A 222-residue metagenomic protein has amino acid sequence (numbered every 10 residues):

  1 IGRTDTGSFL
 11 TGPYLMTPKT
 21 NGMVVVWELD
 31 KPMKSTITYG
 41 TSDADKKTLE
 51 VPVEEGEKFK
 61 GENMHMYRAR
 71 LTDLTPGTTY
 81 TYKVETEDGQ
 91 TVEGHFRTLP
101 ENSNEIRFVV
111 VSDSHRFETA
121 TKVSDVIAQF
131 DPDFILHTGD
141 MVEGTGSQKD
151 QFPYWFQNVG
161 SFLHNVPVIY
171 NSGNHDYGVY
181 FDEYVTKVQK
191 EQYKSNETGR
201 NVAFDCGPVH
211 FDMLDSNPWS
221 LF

Functional and structural regions predicted by a protein language model:
I1-V110, Q129: Acidic, histidine-bearing metal-coordination/catalytic regions of metal-dependent phosphoesterases
K34-T36, D45-K47, F117-A120, G178 (+1 more regions): Short, solvent-exposed loop/turn elements at domain surfaces
T79-T91, H95-R97, K149-F222: Extended active-site neighborhood of metal-dependent phosphoesterases/phosphodiesterases
E105-I135: Compositionally biased low-complexity segments at domain edges in trafficked proteins and select soluble regulators
D113, G139-D140, G173-N174: Active-site glycine-centered loops adjacent to acidic/histidine catalytic or metal-binding residues that shape
R116, E143, P218: Short, glycine/acidic-enriched loop or turn micro-motifs at the edges of active sites
T121, Q148-K149: The serine-hydrolase catalytic nucleophile loop
P132-G144, N165: Phosphate-binding active sites in nucleotide-utilizing proteins
